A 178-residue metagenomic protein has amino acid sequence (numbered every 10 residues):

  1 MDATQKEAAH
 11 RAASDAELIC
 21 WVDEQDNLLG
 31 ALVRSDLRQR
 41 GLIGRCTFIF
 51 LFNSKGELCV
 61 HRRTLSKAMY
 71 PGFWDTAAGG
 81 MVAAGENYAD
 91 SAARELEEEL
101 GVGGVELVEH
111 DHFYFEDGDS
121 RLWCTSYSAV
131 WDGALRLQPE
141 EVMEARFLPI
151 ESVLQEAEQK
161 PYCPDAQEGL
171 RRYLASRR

Functional and structural regions predicted by a protein language model:
D2-T4, V33-S35, A84, E109-Y114 (+1 more regions): Nudix hydrolase/Nudix homology domain
K6-F48, S54: Acidic, metal-coordinating catalytic segment for phosphate/diphosphate chemistry, firing primarily on the Nudix
A13, D75-T76, L137-E141: Short glycine-enriched loop/turn motifs at secondary-structure junctions
N27-A31, G56-R62, A134-Q138: Short, well-ordered strand-loop elements centered on a beta-strand within folded domains, enriched for acidic residues
R40-L42, M69-F73, L148-P149: A short, polar/proline- and glycine-enriched secondary-structure boundary/capping micro-motif
G41, R45, K55, L65 (+3 more regions): Active-site segment of metal-dependent pyrophosphate-handling enzymes, primarily the Nudix hydrolase catalytic core
C46-A78: A glycine-rich, hydrophobic loop/mini-helix early in the fold
A78-E86: Active-site acidic-Proline motif in GNAT/NAT acetyltransferases
